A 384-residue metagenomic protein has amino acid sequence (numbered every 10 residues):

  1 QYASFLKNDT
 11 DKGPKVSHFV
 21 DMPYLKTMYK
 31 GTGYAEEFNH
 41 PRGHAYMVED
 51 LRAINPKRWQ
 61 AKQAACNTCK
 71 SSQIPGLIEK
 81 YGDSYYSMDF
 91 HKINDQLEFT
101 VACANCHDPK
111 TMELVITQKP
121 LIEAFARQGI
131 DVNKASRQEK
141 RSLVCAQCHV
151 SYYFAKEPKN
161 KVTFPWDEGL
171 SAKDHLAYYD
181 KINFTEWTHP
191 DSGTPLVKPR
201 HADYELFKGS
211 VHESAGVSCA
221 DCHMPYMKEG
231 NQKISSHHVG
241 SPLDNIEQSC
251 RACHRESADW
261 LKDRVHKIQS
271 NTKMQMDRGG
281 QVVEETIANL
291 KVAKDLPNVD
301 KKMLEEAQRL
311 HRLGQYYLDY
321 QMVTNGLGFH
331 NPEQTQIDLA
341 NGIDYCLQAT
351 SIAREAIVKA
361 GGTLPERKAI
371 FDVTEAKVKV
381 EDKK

Functional and structural regions predicted by a protein language model:
Q1-G43, E79-D221, P225-P365, A369 (+1 more regions): Primarily the internal scaffold of c-type cytochrome electron-transfer domains, especially repeated/multiheme c-type
Y34-A64, D95: Long, charge-dense tracts
A45-R58, Q73-S87: Long, mid-chain structured domain cores
A61-K62, S71-I74, Q96-F99: Active-site-adjacent structural elements in enzyme catalytic domains
K70-S71, D108: Short loop/turn segments at strand-loop or loop-helix junctions that form parts of catalytic or ligand-binding pockets
